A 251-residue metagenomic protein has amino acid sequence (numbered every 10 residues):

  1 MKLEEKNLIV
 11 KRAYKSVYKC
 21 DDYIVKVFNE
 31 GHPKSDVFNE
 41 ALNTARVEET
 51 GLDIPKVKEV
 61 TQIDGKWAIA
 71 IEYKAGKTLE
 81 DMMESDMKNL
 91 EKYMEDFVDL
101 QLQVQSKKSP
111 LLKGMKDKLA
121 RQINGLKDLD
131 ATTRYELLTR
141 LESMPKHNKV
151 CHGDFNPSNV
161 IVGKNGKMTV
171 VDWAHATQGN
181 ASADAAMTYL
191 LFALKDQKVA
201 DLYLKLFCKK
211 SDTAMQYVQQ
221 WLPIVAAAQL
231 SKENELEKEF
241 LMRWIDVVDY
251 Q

Functional and structural regions predicted by a protein language model:
N7-F38, A45-E48: ATP-binding glycine-rich loop module of kinase domains
E48-V60: Conserved HxN/HPN-centered segment at the entrance to the catalytic loop of eukaryotic protein kinase-like domains
D64-T78: Conserved short submotifs of the Hanks-type protein kinase catalytic core that shape the nucleotide-binding pocket
K88-M115: Internal "kinase-insert"/substrate-recognition segments embedded within catalytic cores of ATP-dependent enzymes
S106-G153, K164, T169, R243: An alpha-helical support segment within catalytic cores of ATP-dependent transferases
V160-V162: Hydrophobic residue at the +6 position relative to the catalytic HRD Asp in the kinase catalytic loop
D172-A176: Activation of the activation-loop gatekeeper triad in protein kinase-fold domains
A186-Q251: Helix-rich C-terminal or lid/interface subdomains of diverse kinases
